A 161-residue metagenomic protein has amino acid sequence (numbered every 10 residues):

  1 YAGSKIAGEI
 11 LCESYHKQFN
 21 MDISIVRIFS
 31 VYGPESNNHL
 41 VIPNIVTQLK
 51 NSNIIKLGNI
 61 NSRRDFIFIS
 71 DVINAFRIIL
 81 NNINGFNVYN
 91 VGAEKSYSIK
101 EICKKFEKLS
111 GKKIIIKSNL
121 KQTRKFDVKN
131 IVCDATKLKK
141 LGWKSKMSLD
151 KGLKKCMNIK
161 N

Functional and structural regions predicted by a protein language model:
Y1, Y15, F29-Y32, F66 (+1 more regions): Conserved hydrophobic/aromatic "anchor" residues that stabilize well-ordered secondary structure elements
Y1-E9, H39-P43, D65-F66, S96: Short-chain dehydrogenase/reductase
Y1-S24, K50-N51: Active-site Tyr-X1-5-Lys
K5, R27, P34, R64 (+1 more regions): Short, cationic motifs built from Arg/Lys/His that form the positively charged side of catalytic pockets
A7, L11, Y15, I45 (+2 more regions): Hydrophobic alpha-helix immediately C-terminal to the catalytic Tyr-X-X-X-Lys motif of short-chain
K17, S30-G33, T47, S62: Active-site micro-motifs of SAM-dependent methyltransferase domains
S24-I42: Flexible, glycine-rich beta-alpha linker
P43, L49-N161: C-terminal substrate-binding subdomain of Rossmann-fold SDR/epimerase-dehydratase oxidoreductases
